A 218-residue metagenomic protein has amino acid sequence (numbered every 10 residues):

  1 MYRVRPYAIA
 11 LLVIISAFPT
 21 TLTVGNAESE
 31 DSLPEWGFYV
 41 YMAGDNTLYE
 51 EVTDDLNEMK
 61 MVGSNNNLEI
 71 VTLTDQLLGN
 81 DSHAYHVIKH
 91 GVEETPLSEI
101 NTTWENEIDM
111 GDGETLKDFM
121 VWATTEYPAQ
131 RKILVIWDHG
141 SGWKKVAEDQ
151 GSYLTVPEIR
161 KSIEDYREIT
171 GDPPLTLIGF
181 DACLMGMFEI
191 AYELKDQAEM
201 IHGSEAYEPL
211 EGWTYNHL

Functional and structural regions predicted by a protein language model:
M1-D31: Secretory targeting signatures
S29-Q130: N-terminal extension/subdomain marker
G37-M42, E69-T74, K132-I136, T176-F180 (+1 more regions): Structural recognition of the beta-strand scaffold that forms the well-ordered cores of secreted hydrolase catalytic
G44-T47, Q76-N80, D138-K144, Q150-Y153 (+2 more regions): Solvent-exposed loop/turn segments at secondary-structure junctions within structured extracellular/periplasmic domains
N57-M61, K161-D165, E189-K195: Mature extracellular/periplasmic domains of secretome proteins
E99, G140-I169: A short, glycine/acidic-enriched catalytic loop
A123-W143: Active-site groove signature of glycoside hydrolases
L175-L218: Active-site-proximal C-terminal subdomain of hydrolase catalytic domains
